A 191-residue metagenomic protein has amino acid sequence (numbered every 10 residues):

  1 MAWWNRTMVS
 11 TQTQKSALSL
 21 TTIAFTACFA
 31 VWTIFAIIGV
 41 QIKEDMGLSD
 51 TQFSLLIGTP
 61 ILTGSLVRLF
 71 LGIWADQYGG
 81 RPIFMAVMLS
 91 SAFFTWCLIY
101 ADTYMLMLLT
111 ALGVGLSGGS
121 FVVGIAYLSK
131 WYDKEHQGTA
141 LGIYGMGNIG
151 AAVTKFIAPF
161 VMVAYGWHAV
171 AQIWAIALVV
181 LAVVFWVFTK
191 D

Functional and structural regions predicted by a protein language model:
S16-D50, L71: Extracytoplasmic
T33, I61-L69, G119, A151-V153: Residue-level signature of mid-helix packing/kink "hotspots" within the transmembrane helices of 12-pass Major
I42-K43, W74-A75, F160-Y165: Interfacial helix-cap and linker-helix signal at transmembrane-aqueous boundaries of multi-pass secondary transporters
L55-G64, G147: Transmembrane alpha-helical segments of major facilitator superfamily
L66-M105: Conserved MFS/SLC helix-loop-helix module at the cytosolic interface between two early adjacent transmembrane helices
F94-L98, T110, V114, F185: MFS-fold secondary transporters
T110-G147: Cytoplasmic helix-loop-helix junction between adjacent transmembrane helices in 12-TM secondary transporters
I143-D191: Helix-loop-helix hairpin linking two adjacent transmembrane segments in secondary transporters
